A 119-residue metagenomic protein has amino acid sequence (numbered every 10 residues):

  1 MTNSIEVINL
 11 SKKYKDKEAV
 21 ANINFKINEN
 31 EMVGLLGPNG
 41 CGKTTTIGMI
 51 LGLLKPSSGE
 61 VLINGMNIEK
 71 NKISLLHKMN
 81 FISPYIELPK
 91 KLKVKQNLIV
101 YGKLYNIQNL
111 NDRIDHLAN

Functional and structural regions predicted by a protein language model:
K17-E18, I73: Short coil-to-beta microelement around the adenine-binding A-loop and adjacent beta1/P-loop entry of ABC ATPase
V33-L35, I47: Short hydrophobic beta-strand immediately N-terminal to the Walker A/P-loop
G37-G42: Walker A (P-loop) phosphate-binding loop of ABC-type ATPase nucleotide-binding domains
L51: Helix-to-loop junction immediately C-terminal to a conserved catalytic motif
G59-K70, S74-L75: Conserved ABC transporter NBD signature motif
I99, K103-N119: Conserved ABC ATPase "signature" region
